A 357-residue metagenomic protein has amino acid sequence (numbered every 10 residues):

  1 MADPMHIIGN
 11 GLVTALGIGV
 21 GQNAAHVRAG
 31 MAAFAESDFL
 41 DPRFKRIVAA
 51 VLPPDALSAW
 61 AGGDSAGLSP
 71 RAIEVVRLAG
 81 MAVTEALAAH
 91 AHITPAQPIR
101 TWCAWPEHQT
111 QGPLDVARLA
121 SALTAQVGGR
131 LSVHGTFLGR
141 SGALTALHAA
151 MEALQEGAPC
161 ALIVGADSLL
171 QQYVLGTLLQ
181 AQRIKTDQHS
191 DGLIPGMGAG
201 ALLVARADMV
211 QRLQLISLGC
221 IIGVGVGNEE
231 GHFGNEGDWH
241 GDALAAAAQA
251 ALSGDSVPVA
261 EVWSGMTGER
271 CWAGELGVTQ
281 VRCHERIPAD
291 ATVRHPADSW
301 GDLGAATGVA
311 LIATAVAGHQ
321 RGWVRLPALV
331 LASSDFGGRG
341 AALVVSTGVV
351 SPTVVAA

Functional and structural regions predicted by a protein language model:
M1-R140, L144-H148, E152-A158, D167-L170 (+1 more regions): Conserved "HGTGT" condensation-loop signature of ketosynthase/thiolase-family condensing enzymes that catalyze
A161: Active-site histidine-anchored catalytic micro-motif
V164: Short, surface-exposed ligand- or partner-binding patches at beta-edge/loop junctions that are enriched in aromatics
